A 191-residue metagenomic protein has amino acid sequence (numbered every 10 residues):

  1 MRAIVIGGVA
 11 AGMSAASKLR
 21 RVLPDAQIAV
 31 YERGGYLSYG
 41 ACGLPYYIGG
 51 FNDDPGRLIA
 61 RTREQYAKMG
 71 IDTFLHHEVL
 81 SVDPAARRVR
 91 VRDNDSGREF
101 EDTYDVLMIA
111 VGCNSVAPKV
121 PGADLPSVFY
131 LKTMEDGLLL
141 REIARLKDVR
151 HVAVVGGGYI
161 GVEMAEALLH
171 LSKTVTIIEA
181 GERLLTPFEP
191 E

Functional and structural regions predicted by a protein language model:
M1-D72, A165-E191: Beta1-alpha1 glycine-rich phosphate/pyrophosphate-binding loop at the start of Rossmann-like nucleotide-binding domains
M1-I4, I59-A153: FAD-binding core/adjacent interface of flavoenzyme oxidoreductases
V9-M13, G35, C113-S115, E135 (+1 more regions): Residue-level detector of alpha-helix initiation sites
V82-D83, G161, L184: Short secondary-structure capping/turn micro-motifs that flank functional sites
G156: Conserved glycine-rich "GG(E/T)P / GGGxP" loop and the immediately following alpha-helix in the radical SAM core
Y159-A165: Mid-domain beta-loop-alpha active-site segment that forms a flexible, acidic cofactor/metal-binding surface
